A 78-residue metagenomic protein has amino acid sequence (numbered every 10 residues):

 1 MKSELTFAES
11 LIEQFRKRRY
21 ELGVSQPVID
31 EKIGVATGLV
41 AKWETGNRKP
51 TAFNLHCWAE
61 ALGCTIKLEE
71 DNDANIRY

Functional and structural regions predicted by a protein language model:
M1-E21: A short, Lys/Arg-rich alpha-helix, primarily the initiator
K2-L5, A52-F53, E60, K67-Y78: Short, charged recognition helix plus adjacent turn of helix-turn-helix-like nucleic-acid-binding domains
F15, Q26, D30, L55: Generic structural marker for isolated residues within well-ordered, non-membrane alpha-helices of soluble domains
R19, D30, A59: The alpha-helix within a helix-turn-helix
G23-K42: Short alpha-helical DNA-recognition segment
E44, N54: DNA major-groove recognition helix of helix-turn-helix
